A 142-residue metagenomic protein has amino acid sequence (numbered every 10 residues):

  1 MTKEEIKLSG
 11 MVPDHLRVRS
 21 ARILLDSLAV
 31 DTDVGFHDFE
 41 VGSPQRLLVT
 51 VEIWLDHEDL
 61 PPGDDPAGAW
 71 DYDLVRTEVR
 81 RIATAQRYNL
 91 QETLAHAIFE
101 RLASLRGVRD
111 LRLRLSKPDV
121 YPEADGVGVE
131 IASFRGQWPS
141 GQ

Functional and structural regions predicted by a protein language model:
M1-Q142: N-terminal, polar/charged subdomain of small-to-medium soluble alpha/beta proteins
